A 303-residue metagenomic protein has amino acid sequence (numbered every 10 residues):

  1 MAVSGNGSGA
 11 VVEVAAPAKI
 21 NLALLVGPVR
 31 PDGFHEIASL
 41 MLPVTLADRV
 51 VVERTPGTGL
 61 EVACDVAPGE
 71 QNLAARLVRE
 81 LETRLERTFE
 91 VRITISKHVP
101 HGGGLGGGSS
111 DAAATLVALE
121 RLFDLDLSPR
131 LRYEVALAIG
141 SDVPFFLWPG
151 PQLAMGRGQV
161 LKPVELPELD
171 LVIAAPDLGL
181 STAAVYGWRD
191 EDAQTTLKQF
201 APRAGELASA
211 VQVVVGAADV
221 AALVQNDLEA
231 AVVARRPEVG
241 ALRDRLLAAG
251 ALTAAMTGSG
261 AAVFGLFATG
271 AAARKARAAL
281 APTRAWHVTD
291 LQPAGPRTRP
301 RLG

Functional and structural regions predicted by a protein language model:
A2-G103, R121, L125, P129-R130 (+1 more regions): ATP-binding N-lobe of GHMP and related small-molecule kinases
E53-A67, T115, L137, G216-Q225: Short, basic/glycine-rich phosphate-binding loops at helix/coil junctions that contact nucleotide phosphates
L60, F146-T253, A268-A281, H287-G303: Conserved, helical-rich catalytic subdomain that frames metal- and/or nucleotide-binding sites in enzyme alpha/beta
G103-P129, Y133, F145-L147: DPxDG-like acidic metal-binding loop motif
L127-I139, R243, R274-A278: Short, well-structured alpha-helical segments that form the helix of a local strand-helix-strand
M256-A268: N-terminal pre-core extensions flanking Radical SAM catalytic domains
